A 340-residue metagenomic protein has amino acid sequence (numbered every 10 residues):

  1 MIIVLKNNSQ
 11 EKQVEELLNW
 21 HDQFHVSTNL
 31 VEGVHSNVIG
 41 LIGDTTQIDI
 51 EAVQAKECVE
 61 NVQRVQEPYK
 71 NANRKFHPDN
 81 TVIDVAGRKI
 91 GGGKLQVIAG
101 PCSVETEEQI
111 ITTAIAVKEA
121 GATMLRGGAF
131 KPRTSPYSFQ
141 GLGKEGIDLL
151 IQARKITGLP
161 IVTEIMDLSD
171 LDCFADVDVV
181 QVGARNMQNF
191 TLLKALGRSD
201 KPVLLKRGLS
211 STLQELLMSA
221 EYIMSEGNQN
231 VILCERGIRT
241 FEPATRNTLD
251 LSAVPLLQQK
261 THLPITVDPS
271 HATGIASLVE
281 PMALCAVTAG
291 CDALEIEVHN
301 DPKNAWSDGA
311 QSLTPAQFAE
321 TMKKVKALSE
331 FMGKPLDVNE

Functional and structural regions predicted by a protein language model:
K6, L142, G158-S169, D178-T191 (+3 more regions): Catalytic beta/alpha-barrel core
N8, L95-T112, P136-Q140, P160-E164 (+3 more regions): Active-site mouth loops of central-metabolism enzymes
E67-I98, K323, E330-E340: N-terminal amphipathic alpha-helix/helix-capping segment at the start of soluble metabolic enzymes
N80-C102, K131-P136, Q258-V267: N-terminal small/glycine-rich loop or linker at the start of catalytic domains across soluble metabolic enzymes
V85, S199-V298: Catalytic alpha/beta core domains of metabolic enzymes, predominantly
Q96-P101, T123-G127, I161-T163, V180-V182 (+4 more regions): Hydrophobic faces of well-ordered beta-strands that scaffold small-molecule active sites in alpha/beta enzyme cores
R126-K144, N300-S312: Glycine-rich, proline-tolerant flexible connector loops at the mouths of alpha/beta enzymes
F139-T163, A195-P202, L251-T266, Q311-K334: Alpha-helix-loop-beta-strand connector modules within alpha/beta enzyme cores
